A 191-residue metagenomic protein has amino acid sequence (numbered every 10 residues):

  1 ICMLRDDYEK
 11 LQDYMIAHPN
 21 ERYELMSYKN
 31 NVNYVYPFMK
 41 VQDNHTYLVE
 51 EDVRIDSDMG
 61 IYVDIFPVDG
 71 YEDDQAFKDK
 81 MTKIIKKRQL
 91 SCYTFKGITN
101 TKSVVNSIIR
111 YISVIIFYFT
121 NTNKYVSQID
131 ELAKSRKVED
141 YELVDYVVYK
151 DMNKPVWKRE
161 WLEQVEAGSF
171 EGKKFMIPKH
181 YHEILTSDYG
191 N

Functional and structural regions predicted by a protein language model:
M3-R5, E9-D73, S91-K102, N106-I109 (+1 more regions): Conserved catalytic core of two-metal-ion nucleotidyltransferases
Q75-K80: A short secondary-structure junction signal
K83, K87-Y93: Non-catalytic, alpha-helical, charged scaffold/linker segments that couple or flank catalytic or architectural cores
